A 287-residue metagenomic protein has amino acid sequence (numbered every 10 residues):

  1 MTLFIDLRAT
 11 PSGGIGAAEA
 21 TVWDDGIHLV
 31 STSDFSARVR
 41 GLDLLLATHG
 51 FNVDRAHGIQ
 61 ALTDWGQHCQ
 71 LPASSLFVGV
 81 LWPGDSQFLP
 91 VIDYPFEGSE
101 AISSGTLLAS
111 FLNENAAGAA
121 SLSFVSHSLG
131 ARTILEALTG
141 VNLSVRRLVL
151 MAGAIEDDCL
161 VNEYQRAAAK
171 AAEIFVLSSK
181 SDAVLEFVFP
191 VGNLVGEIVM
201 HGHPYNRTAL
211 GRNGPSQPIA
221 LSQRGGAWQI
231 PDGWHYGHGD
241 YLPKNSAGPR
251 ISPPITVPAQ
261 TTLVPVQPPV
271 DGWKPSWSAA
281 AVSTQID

Functional and structural regions predicted by a protein language model:
M1-R40, F51-R55, I59-D64, Q70-A120 (+1 more regions): Lipolytic serine-hydrolase domain surface
L46-G50, H127, A152: The conserved beta1-alpha1 loop
G50-R55, S128-R132: Gly/Ser/Thr-rich loops at beta-strand to alpha-helix junctions that form or flank small-molecule/cofactor-binding
L108, V125-G130, I134: Gly/Ala-rich beta-loop-alpha elbow adjacent to hydrolase catalytic centers
L135-T139: Short, hydrophobic alpha-helix immediately C-terminal to the catalytic nucleophile
